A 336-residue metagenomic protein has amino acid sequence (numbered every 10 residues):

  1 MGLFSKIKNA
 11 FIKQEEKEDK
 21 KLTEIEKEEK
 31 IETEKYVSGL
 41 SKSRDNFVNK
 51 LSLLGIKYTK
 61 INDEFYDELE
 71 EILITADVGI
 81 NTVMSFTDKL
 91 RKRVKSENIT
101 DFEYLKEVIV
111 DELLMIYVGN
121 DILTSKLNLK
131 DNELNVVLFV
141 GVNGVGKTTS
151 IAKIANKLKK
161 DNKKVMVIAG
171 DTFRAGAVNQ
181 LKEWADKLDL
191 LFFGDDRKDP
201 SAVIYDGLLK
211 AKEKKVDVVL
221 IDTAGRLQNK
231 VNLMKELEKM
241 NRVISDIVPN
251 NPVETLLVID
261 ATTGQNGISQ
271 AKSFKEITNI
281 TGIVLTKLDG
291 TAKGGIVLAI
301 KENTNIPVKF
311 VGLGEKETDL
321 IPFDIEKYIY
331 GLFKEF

Functional and structural regions predicted by a protein language model:
M1-K126, K130-L138, K160, V165-M166: Non-catalytic terminal/linker segments enriched in charged/polar, low-complexity residues
L114, G119-F336: P-loop/Walker A NTP-binding module and the surrounding RecA-like catalytic core of P-loop NTPases
